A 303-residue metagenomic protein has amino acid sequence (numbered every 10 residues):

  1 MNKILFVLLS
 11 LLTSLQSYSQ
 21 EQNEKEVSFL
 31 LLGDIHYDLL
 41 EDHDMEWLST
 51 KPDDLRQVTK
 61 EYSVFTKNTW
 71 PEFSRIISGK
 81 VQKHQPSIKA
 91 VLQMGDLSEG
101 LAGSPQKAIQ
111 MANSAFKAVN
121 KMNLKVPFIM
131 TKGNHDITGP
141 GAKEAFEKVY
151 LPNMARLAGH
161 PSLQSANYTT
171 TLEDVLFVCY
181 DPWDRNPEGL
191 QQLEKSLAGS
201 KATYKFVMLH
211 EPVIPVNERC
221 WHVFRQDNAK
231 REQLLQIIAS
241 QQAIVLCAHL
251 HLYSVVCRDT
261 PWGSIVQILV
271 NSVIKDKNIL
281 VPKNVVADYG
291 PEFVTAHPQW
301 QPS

Functional and structural regions predicted by a protein language model:
M1-I4: Positively charged n-region of N-terminal signal peptides that target proteins for export
F6-S14: Bacterial N-terminal signal peptides
Y18-Q106: N-terminal active-site segment of His-dependent metallophosphoesterases
V27-F29, Y37-D44, N186-G189, V216 (+1 more regions): Short, solvent-exposed loop/turn elements at domain surfaces
D34, G95-D96, G133-N134, H210 (+1 more regions): Active-site glycine-centered loops adjacent to acidic/histidine catalytic or metal-binding residues that shape
K51-R56, L101-Y204, F224-I237, I244 (+1 more regions): Extended active-site neighborhood of metal-dependent phosphoesterases/phosphodiesterases
S200-E218: Short acidic, glycine-rich surface-loop motifs adjacent to enzyme active sites
M208-V213, A243-Y253: Histidine-centered catalytic micro-motifs
